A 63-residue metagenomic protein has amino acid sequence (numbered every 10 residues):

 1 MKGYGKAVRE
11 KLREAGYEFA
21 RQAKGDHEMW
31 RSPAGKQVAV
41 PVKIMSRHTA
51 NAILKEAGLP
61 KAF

Functional and structural regions predicted by a protein language model:
M1-K24, M29-F63: Basic nucleic-acid-binding interfaces
